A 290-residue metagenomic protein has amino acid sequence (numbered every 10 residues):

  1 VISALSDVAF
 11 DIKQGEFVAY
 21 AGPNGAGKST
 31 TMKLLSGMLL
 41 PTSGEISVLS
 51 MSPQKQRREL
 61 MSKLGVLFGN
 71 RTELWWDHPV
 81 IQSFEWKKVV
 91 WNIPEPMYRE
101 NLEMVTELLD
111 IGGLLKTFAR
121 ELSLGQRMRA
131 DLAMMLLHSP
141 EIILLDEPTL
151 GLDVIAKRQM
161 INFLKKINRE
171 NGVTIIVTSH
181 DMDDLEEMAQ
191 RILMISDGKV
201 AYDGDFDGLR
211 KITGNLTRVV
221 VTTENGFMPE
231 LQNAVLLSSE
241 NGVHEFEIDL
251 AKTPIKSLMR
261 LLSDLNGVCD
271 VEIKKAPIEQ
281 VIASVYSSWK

Functional and structural regions predicted by a protein language model:
G44-S52, E59-L60: Conserved ABC transporter NBD signature motif
E85, V89, P96-L114: Conserved ABC ATPase "signature" region
F118-L122: Conserved ABC ATPase signature
I143-D146: Catalytic Walker B motif of ABC-type/P-loop ATPase nucleotide-binding domains
I161-D249: ABC transporter nucleotide-binding domain
T217-W289: Short, charged/small-residue-rich alpha-helical element at the C-terminal edge of ABC transporter nucleotide-binding
